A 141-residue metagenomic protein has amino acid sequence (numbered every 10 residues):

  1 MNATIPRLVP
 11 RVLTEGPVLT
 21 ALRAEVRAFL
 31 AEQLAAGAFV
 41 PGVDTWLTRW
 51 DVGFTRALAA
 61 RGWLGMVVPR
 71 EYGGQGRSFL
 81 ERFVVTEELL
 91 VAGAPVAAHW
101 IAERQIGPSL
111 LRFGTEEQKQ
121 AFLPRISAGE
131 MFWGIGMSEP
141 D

Functional and structural regions predicted by a protein language model:
M1-R23: Intrinsic disorder at enzyme termini
L8, L30-L34, K119: Extended hydrophobic/Leu-rich segments
E15, Q33-A36: Short, charged low-complexity linear motifs
L22-F29, W46, W50: N-terminal helical capping/dimerization or prosegment-like subdomains of hydrolases acting on amide or phosphate bonds
A35-D141: Glycine-rich flavin
